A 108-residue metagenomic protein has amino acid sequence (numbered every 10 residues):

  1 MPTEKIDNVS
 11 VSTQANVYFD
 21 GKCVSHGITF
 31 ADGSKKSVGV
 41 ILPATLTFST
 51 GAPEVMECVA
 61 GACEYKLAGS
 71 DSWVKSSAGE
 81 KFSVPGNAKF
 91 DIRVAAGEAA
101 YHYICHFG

Functional and structural regions predicted by a protein language model:
M1-S34: A short, N-terminal "cap"/entry segment at the start of jelly-roll beta-barrel domains of the cupin/DSBH fold
T29-A31, K66-A68, R93, H106: A generic structural motif
T29-G51, K81-G86: Conserved short histidine dyad/triad with adjacent acidic residue
V38-V40, L46-G51, L67, W73-K75 (+1 more regions): Short histidine-centered beta-strand/loop micro-motifs that create catalytic or ligand/metal-coordination sites
T50-Y65: Short, conserved beta-strand element in jelly-roll/cupin
S70-N87: Short acidic-glycine-tyrosine-enriched beta hairpin
P85-G108: Ligand-binding loop in jelly-roll beta-barrel domains
